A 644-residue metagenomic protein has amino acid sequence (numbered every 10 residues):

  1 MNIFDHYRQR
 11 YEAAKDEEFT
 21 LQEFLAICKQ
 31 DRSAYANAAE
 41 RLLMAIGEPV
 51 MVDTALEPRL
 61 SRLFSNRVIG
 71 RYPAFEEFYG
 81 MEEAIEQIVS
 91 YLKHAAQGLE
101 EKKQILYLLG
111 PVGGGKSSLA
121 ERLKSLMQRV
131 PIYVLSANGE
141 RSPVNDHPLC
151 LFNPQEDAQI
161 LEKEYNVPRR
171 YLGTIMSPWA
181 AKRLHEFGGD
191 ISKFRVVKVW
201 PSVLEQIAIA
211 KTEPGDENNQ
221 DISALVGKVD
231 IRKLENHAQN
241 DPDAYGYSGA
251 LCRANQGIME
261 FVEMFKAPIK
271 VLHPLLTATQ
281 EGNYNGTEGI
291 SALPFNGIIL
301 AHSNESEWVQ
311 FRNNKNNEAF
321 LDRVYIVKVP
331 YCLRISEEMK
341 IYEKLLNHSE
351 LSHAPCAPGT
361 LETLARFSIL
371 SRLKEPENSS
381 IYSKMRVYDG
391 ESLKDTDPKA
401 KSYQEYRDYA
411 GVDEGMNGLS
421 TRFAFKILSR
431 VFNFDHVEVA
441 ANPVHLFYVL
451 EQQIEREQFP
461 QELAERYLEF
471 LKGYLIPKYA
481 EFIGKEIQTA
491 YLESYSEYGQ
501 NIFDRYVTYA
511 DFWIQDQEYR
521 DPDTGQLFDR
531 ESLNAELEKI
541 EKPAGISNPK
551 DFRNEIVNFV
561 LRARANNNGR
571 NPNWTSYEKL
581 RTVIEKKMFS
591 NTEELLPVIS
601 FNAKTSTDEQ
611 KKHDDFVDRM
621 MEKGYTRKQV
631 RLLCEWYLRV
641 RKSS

Functional and structural regions predicted by a protein language model:
M1-E40: Long, basic/Gly/Ser/Thr-rich N-terminal segments that mediate initial subcellular attachment or targeting
S33-S644: Conserved ASCE/P-loop NTPase catalytic core
